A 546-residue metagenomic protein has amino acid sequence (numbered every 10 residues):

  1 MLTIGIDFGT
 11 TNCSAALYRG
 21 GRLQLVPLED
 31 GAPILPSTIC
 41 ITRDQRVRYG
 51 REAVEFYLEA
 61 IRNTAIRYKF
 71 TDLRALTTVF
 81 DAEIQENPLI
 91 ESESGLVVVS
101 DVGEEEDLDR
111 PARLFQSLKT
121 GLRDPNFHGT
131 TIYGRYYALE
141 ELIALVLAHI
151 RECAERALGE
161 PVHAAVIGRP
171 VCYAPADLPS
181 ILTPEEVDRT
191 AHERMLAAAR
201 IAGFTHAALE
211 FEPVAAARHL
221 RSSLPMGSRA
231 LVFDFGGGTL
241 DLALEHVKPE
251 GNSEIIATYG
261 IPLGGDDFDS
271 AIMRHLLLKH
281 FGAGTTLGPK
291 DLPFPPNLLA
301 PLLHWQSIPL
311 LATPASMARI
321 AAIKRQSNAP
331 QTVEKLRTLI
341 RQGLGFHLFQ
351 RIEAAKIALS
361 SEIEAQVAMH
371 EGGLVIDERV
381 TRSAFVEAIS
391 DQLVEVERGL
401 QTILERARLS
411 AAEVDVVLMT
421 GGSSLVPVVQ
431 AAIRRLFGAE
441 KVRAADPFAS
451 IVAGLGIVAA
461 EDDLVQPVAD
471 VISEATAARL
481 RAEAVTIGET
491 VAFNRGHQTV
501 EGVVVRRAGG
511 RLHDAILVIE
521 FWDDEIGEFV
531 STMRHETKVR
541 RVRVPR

Functional and structural regions predicted by a protein language model:
M1-G5, T10-L23, E83-I90, L96-V232 (+5 more regions): Nucleotide/phosphate-binding catalytic cleft detector across ATP-hydrolyzing and phosphate-transferring enzymes
M1-H128, G264-D266, S270-N297: Early-domain small/polar-rich strand-loop-helix modules and first-structured segments of the mature chain
T3, T38, A208-S223, D269-L277 (+3 more regions): Glycine-rich phosphate-binding/hydrolytic loop that grips phosphoryl groups
P36-I41, R48, V54, I61-N63 (+2 more regions): Phosphate-binding glycine-rich/basic clefts of nucleotide- and phosphate-handling proteins, predominantly
V187-H192, A202-E210, A412, Q430-G456: Conserved phosphate-binding/catalytic loops in two-lobed NTP-binding clefts
A469-I487: Mixed-charge, Lys/Arg-rich low-complexity intrinsically disordered regions
Q498-G509: Short beta-strand-centered aromatic/proline hotspots
F521-R546: Intrinsically disordered, low-complexity, charged/polar segments
